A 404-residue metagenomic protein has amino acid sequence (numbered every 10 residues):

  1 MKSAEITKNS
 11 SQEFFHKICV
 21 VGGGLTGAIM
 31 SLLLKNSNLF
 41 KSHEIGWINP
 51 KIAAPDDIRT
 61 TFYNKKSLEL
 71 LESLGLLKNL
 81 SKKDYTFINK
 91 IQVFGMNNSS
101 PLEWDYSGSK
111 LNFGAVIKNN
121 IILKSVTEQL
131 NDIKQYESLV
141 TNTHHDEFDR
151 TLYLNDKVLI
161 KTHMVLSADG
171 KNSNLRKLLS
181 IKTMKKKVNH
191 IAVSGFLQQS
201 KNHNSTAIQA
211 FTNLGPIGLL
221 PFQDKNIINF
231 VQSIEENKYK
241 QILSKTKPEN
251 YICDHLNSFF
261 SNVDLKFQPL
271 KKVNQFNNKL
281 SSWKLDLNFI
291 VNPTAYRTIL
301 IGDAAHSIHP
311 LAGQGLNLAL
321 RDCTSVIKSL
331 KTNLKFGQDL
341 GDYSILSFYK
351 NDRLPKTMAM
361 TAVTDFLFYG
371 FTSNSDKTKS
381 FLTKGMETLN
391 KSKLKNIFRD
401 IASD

Functional and structural regions predicted by a protein language model:
T7, E13, E69-S73, L77-L178 (+2 more regions): Conserved N-terminal helical subregion
N9-G24: Beta1/beta-strand and adjacent pyrophosphate-binding region of the FAD-binding site in flavoprotein oxidoreductases
V21, L33-R59: Glycine-rich FAD pyrophosphate-binding loop
G27-A28: N-terminal Rossmann-fold NAD(P) dinucleotide-binding loop
A168-Q275, L280: Conserved FAD-binding catalytic core of PHBH/FMO-like flavoproteins
L243-L334, L340-G341: FAD/FMN-dependent oxidoreductases across multiple families
K328-D404: C-terminal helical "tail/cap" subdomain of flavin- and related membrane-associated enzymes
